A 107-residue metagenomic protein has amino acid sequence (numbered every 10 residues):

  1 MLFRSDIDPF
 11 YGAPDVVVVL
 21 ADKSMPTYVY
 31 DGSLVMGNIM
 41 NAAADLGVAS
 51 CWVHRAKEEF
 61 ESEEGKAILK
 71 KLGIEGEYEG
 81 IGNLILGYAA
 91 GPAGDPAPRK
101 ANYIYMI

Functional and structural regions predicted by a protein language model:
M1-I107: Acidic, surface-exposed loops and disordered segments
